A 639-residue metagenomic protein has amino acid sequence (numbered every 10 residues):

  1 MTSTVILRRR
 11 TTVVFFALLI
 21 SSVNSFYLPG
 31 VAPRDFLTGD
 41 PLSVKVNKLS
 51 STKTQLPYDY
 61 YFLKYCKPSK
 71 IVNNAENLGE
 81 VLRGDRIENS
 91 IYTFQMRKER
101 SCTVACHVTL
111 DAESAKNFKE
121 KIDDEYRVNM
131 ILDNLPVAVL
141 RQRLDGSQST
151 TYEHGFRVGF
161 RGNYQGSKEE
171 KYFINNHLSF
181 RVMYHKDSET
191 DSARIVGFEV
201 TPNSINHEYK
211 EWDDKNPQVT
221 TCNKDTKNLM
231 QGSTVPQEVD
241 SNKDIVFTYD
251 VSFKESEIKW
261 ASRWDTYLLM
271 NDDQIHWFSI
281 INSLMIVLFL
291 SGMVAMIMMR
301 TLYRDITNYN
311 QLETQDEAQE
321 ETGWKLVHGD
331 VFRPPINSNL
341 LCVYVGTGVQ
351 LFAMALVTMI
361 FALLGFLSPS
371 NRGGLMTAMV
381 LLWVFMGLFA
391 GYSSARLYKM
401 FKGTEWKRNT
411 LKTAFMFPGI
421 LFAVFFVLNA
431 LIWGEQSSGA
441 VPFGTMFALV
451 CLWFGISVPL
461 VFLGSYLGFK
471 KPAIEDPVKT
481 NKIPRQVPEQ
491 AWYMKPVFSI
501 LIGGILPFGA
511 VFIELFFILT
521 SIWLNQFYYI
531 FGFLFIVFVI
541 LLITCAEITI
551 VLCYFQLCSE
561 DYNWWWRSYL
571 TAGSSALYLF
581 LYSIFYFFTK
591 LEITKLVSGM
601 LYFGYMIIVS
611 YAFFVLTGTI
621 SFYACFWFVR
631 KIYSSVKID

Functional and structural regions predicted by a protein language model:
M1-V5: N-terminal secretory signal peptides that target proteins for export/translocation
R8-F15, I275-L288, S338-Q350, S370-G387 (+6 more regions): Transmembrane alpha-helices of multi-pass eukaryotic membrane proteins
R8-V14, L19-I280: Soluble extramembrane domains flanking the early transmembrane region of eukaryotic membrane proteins
A17-F26, V287-T301, Q350-F366, M386-K399 (+6 more regions): Membrane-embedded alpha-helices of multi-pass membrane proteins, especially ion channels and transporters
P33-R34, T38-G39, T301-K325, T358 (+8 more regions): Interhelical loop segments of eukaryotic multi-pass membrane proteins
E238, T589-D639: TerminUS-proximal long segments
R263-E435, Y466-K471: Hydrophobic alpha-helical transmembrane segments corresponding to the first two to three helices of multi-pass helical
A318-F332, I483-S499, S574-Y578, D639: Cytosolic juxtamembrane regulatory segments of multi-pass membrane proteins
